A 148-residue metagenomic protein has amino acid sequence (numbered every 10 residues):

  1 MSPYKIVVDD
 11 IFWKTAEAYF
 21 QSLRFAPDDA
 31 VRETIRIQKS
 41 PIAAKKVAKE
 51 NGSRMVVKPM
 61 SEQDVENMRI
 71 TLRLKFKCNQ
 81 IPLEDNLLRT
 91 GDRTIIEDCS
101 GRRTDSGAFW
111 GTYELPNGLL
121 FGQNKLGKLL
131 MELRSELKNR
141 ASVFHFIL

Functional and structural regions predicted by a protein language model:
M1-L148: Charged, low-complexity intrinsically disordered segments
